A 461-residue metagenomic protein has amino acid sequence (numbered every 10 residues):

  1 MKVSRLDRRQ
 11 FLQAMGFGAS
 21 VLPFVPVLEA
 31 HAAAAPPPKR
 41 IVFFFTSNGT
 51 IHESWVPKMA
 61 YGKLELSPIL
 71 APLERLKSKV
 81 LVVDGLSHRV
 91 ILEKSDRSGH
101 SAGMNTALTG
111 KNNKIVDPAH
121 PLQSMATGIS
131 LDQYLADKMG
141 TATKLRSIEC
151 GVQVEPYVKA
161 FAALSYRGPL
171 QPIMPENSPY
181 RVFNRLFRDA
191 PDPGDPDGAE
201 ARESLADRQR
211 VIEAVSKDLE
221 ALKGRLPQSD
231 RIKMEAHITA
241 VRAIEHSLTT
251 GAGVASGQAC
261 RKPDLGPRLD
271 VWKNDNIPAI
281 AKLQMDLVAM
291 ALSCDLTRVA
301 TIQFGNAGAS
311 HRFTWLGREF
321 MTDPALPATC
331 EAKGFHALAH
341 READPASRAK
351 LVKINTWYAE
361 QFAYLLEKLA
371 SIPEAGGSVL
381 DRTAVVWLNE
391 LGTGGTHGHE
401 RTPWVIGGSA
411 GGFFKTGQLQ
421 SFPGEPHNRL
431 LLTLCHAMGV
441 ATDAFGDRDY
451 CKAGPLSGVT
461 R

Functional and structural regions predicted by a protein language model:
M1-R461: Ligand-binding pockets and gating/stacking loops
